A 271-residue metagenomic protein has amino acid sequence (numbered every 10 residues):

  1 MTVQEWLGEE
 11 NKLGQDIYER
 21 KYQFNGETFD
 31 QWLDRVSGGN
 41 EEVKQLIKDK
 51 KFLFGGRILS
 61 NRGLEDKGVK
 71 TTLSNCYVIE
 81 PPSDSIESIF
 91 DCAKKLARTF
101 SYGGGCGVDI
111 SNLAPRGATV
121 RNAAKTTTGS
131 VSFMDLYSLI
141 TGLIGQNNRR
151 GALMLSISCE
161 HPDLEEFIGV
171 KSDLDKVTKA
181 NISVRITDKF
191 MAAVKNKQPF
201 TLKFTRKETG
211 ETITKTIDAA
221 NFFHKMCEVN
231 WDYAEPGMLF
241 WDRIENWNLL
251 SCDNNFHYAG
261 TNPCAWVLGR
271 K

Functional and structural regions predicted by a protein language model:
M1-K271: Extended catalytic cores of very large enzyme megasubunits
